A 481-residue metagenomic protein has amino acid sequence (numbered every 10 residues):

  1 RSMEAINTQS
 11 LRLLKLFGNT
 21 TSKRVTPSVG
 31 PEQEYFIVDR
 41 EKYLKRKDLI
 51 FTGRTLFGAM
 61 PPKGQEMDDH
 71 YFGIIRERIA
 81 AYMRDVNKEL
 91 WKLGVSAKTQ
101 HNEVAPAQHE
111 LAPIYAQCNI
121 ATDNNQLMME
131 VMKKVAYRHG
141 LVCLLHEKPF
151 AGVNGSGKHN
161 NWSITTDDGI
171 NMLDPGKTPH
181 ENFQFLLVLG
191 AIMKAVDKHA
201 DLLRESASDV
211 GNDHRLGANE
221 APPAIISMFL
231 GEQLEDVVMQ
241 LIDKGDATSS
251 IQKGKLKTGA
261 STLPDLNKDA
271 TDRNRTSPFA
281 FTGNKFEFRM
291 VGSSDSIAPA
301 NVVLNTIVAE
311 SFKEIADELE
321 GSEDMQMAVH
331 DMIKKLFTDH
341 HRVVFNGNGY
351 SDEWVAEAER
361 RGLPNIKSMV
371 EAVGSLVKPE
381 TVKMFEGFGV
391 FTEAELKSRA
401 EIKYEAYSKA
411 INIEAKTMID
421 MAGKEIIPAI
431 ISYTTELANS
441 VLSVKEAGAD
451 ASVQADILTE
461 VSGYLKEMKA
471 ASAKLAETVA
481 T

Functional and structural regions predicted by a protein language model:
R1-H139, C143-L145, N154-G157, I164-E401: Glycine-rich, acidic/polar active-site loops that bind/position phosphate-bearing ligands
E147-P149: Short, well-ordered turn and helix-capping elements at secondary-structure junctions
I333-T481: C-terminal amphipathic alpha-helical interaction region
